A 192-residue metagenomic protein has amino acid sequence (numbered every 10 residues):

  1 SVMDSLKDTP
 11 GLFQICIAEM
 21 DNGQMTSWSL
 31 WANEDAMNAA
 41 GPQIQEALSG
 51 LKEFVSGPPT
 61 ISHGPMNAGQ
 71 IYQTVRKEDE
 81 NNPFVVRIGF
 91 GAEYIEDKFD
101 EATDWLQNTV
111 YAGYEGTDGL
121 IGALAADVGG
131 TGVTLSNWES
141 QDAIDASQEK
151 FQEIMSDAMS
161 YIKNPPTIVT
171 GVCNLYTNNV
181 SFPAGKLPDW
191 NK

Functional and structural regions predicted by a protein language model:
S1-T26, L30-K192: Short S/T/G/P-rich N-terminal loop/turn motif that feeds into the first structured element of a domain
